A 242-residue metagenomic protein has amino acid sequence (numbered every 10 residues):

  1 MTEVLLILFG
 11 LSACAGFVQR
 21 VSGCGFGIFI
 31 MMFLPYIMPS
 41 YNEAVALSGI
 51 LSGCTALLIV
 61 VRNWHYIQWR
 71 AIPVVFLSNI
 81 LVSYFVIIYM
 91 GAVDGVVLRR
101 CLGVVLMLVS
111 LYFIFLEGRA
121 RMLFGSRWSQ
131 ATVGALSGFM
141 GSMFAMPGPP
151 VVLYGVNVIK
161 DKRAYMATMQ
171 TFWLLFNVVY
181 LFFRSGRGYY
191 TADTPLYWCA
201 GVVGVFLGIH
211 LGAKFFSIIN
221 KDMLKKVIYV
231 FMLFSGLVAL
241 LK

Functional and structural regions predicted by a protein language model:
L5-P73, G138, M146-V202: Small-residue-rich hydrophobic segments that form or flank transmembrane alpha-helices in multi-pass membrane proteins
N42-E117: Membrane helix-loop-helix hairpins that form the core translocation module of multi-pass transporters
A44, Y89-M90, R99, F139-M146 (+2 more regions): Hydrophobic alpha-helical transmembrane segments in multi-pass integral membrane proteins
Q68-N79, C101-V105, F124-G134, A164-T171 (+1 more regions): Cytoplasmic-side transmembrane-helix entry/capping segments in multi-pass membrane proteins
N79-I88, G95-F115, C199-A213, K221-K242: Selective transmembrane alpha-helices of multi-pass membrane proteins
I87-V97, R121-L123, R184-L196: Membrane-interface helix termini and inter-helical loops of multi-pass transporters
L108-A167: Membrane-embedded helical hairpins/re-entrant loop segments and their flanking transmembrane helices within multi-pass
